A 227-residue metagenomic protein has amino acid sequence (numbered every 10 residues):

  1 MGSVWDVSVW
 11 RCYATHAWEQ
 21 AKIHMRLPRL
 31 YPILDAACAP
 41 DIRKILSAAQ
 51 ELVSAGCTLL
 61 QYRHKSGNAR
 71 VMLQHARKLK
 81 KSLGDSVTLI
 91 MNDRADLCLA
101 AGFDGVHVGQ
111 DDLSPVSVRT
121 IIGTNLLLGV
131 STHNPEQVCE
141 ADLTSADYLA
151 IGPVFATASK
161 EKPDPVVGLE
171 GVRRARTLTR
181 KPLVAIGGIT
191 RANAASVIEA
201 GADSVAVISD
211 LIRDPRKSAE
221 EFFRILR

Functional and structural regions predicted by a protein language model:
W18-P115, T120-Y148, D164, R174 (+3 more regions): Conserved N-terminal beta1-alpha1 strand-loop-helix module at the mouth
A37, F155-T157: A short, flexible beta-alpha/helix-coil linker loop
S159-E161: Glycine/threonine-rich flexible loop motifs
I198-E199: Alpha4-beta5-alpha5 "output face"
